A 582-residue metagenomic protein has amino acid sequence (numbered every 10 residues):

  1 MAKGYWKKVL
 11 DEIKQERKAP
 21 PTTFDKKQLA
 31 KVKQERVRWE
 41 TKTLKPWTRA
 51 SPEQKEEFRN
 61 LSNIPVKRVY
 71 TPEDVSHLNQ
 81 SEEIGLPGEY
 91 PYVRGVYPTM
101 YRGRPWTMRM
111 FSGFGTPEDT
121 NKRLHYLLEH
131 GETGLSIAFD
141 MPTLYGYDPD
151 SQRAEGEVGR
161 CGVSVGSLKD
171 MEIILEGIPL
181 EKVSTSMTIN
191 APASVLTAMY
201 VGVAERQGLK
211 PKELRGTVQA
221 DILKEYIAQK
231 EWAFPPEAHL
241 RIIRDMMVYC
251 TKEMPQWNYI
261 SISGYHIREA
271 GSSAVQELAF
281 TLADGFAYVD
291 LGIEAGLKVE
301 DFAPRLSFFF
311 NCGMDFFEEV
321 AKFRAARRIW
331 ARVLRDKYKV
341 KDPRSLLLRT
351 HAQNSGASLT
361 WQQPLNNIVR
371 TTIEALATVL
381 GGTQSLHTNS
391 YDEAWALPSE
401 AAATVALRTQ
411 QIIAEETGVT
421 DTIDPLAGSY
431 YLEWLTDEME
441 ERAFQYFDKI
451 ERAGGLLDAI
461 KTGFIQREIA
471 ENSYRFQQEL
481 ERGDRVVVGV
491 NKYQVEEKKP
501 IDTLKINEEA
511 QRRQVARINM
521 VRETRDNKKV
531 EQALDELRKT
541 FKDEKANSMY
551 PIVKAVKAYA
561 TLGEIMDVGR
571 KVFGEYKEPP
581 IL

Functional and structural regions predicted by a protein language model:
A2-G313, E318, K337, R344-H351 (+3 more regions): Catalytic alpha/beta active-site cores
K3-K27, V37, T41-H77, L86-Y92 (+4 more regions): Flexible, glycine-rich loop/tail regions that form catalytic "lids" or insertion modules at the edges of active sites
P87, E118-K122, V165-K169, A191-A198 (+17 more regions): Conserved active-site and cofactor/substrate-binding residues in soluble primary-metabolism enzymes
Y126-H130, T371-A377, P551-K557: Small-aliphatic-rich amphipathic alpha-helix that forms the alpha element of a beta-alpha
G177-L180, Y249-K252, Q256, L291-K298 (+11 more regions): Conserved helix-loop functional segments at active or binding sites
V183-I189, G271-A274, D315, A357-Q363 (+2 more regions): A short glycine/serine-rich beta->alpha loop
P211-K212, I242, L397, E578-L582: Catalytic or ion-translocation cores adjacent to nucleophile or general acid/base/metal-coordination motifs in diverse
S263, A279-Y288, A295, P304-G489: Active-site capping/gating regions of soluble enzymes
